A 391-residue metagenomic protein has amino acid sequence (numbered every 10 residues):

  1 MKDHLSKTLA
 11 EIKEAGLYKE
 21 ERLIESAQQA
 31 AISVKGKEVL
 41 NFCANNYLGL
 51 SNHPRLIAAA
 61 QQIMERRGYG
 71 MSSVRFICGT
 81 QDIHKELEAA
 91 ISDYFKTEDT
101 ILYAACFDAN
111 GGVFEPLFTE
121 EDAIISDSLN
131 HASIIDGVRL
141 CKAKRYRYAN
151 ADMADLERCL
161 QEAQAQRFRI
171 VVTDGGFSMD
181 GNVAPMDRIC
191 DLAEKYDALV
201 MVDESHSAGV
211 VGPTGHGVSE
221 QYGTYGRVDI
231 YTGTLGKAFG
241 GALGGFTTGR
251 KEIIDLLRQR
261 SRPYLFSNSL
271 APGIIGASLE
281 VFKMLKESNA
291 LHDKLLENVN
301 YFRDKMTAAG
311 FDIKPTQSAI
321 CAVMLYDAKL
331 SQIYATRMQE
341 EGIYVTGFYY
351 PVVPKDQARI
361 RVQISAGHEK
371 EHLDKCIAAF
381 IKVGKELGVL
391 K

Functional and structural regions predicted by a protein language model:
K2-Y69, A198: N-terminal "arm"/small-domain region of PLP-dependent enzymes with the aminotransferase-like
P54, A58-Q62, R66, A89 (+3 more regions): PLP-dependent enzyme catalytic core of the Aspartate aminotransferase-like
V74-T80, E88-G112: Short loop-beta-helix segment that forms the pyridoxal 5′-phosphate
A104-A105, I125-C141: Substrate-binding/gating loop at the entrance of the active-site cleft, primarily in PLP-dependent aminotransferase-like
V113-A132, M153: Conserved PLP-anchoring active-site segment centered on the Schiff-base-forming lysine
Y146, N150-V202: Active-site phosphate-binding strand-loop segment of PLP-dependent enzymes
Y196-L199, H206, V211-Q317: Active-site C-terminal subdomain of aminotransferase-like
D293-F302, T307-G342, V352, D356-Q357 (+1 more regions): Conserved PLP-binding catalytic core of the aspartate aminotransferase-like
